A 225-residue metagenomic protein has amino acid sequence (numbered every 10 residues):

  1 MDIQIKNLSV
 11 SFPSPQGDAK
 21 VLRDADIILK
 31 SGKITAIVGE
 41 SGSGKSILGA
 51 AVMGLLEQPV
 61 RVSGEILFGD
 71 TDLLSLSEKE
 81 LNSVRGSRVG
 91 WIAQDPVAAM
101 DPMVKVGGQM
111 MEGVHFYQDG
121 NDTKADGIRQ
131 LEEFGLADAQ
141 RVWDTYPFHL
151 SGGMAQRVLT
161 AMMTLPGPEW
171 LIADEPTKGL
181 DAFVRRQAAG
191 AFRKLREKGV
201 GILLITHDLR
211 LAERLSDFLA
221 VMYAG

Functional and structural regions predicted by a protein language model:
R61-D72: Conserved ABC transporter NBD signature motif
Y146-L150, M154: Conserved ABC ATPase signature
L165-E169: A short, proline-enriched helix->beta-strand linker immediately N-terminal to the Walker B motif in ABC-type P-loop
L171-D174: Catalytic Walker B motif of ABC-type/P-loop ATPase nucleotide-binding domains
T206-H207: H-loop/switch region of ABC-family ATPase nucleotide-binding domains
A212-R214: A short, surface-exposed alpha-helical micro-motif characterized by mixed small hydrophobic and charged/polar residues
F218: Short, glycine/charged-rich "phosphate-handling" switch motifs in NTP-dependent and phosphotransfer domains
